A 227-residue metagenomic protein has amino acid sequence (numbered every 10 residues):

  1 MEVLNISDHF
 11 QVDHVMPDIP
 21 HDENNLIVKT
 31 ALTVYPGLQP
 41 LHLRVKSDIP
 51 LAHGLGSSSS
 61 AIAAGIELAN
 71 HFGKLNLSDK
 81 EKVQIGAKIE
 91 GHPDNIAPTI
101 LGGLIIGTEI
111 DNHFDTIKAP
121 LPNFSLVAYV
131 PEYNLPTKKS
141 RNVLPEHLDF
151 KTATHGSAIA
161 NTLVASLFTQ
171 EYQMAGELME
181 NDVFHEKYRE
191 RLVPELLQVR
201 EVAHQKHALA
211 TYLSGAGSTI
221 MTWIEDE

Functional and structural regions predicted by a protein language model:
M1-H53, H71, L75-L77: ATP-binding N-lobe of GHMP and related small-molecule kinases
N5, P131, T222-D226: Short beta-strand-to-loop capping motifs
D13-H21, S47-G56, Q84-P93, E146-K151: A short glycine/serine-rich beta->alpha loop
S57-L77, I100-I105: DPxDG-like acidic metal-binding loop motif
L77-F124, L197, T211, G217 (+1 more regions): Alpha/beta catalytic cores of group-transfer enzymes, especially the acyltransferase/condensing modules of polyketide
G103, V130-L135, D182-V183, G217-S218: Glycine-rich beta-alpha junction loops
I105-T116, Y133-S166, A175: Anionic-ligand binding region
L167-E227: Glycine-rich, charge-dense phosphate/pyrophosphate-binding loop(s) and the adjacent flexible "lid"/catalytic subdomain
